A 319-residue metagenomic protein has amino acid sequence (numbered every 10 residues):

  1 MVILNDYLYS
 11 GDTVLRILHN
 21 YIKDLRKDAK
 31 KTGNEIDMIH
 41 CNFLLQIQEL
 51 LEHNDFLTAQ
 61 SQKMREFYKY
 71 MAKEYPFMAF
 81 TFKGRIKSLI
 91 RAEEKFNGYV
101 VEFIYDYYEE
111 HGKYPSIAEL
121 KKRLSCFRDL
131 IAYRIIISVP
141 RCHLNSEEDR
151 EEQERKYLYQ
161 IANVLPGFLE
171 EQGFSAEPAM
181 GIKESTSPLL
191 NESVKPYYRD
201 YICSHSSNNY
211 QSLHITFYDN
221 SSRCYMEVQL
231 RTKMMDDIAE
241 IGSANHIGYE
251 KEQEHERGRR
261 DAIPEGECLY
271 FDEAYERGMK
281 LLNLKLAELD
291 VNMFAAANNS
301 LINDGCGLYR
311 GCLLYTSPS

Functional and structural regions predicted by a protein language model:
M1-S317: Nucleic-acid processing machinery
